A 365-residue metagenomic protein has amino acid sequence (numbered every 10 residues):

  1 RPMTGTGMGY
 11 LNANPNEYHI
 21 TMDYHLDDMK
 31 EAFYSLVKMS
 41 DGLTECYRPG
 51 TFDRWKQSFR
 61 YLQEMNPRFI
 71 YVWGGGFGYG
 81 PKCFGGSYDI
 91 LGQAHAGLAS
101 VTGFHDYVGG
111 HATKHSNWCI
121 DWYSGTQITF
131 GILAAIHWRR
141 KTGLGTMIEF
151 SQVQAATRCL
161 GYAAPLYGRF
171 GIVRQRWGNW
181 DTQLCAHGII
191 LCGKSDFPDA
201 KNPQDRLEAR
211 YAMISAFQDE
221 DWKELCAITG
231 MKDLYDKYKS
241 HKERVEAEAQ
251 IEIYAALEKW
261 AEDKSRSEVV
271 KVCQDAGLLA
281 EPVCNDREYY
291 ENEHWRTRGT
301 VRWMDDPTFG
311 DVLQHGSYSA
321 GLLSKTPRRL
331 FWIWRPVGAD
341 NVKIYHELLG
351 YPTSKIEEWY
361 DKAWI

Functional and structural regions predicted by a protein language model:
R1, D89, L166-Q175, T229 (+1 more regions): Short, surface-exposed loop/helix-turn segments at secondary-structure junctions that function as lids/hinges flanking
R1-L144, P336, V342-I365: N-terminal helix-loop segment corresponding to the beta1-alpha1 unit of nucleotide/adenylate-binding folds
G76-Y79, Q152-R158, K194-D196, A216-D221 (+1 more regions): Glycine-rich beta-alpha junction loops
L98, S124-Q127, I148-T157, F217: NAD(P)-dependent dehydrogenases' Rossmann-like dinucleotide-binding region
A112-Y123, M147, G178, C185-H187 (+3 more regions): A short glycine-threonine-serine/GTX helix/turn-capping micro-motif
A135-N179, D286: Substrate-binding/catalytic subdomain of NAD(P)-dependent oxidoreductase enzymes
W180-C185, L191-D196, D205-R206, E288-I365: Terminal low-complexity tails and localization/encapsulation signals of metabolic enzymes
A186-A276, A280: Aromatic-enriched alpha-helical interface/lid elements that frame and gate functional surfaces
